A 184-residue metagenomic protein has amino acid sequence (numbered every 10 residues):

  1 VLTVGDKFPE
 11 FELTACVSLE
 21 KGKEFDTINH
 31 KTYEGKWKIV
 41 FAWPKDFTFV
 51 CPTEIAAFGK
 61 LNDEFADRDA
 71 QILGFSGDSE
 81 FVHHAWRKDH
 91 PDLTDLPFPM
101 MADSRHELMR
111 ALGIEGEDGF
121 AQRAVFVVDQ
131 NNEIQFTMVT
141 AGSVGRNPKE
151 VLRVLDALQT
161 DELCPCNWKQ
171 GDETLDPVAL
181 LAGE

Functional and structural regions predicted by a protein language model:
V1-E184: Chalcogenol-based redox active-site neighborhoods
